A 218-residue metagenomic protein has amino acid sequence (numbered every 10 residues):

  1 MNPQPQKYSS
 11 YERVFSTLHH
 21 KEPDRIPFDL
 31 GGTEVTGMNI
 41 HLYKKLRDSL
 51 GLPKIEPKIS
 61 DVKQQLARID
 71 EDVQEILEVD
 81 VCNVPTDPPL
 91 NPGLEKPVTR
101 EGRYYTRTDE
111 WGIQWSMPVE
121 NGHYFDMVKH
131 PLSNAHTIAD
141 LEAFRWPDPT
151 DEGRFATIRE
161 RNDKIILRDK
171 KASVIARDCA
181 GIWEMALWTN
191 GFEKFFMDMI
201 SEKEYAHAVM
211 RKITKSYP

Functional and structural regions predicted by a protein language model:
M1-P218: Catalytic cores of TIM-barrel enzymes
